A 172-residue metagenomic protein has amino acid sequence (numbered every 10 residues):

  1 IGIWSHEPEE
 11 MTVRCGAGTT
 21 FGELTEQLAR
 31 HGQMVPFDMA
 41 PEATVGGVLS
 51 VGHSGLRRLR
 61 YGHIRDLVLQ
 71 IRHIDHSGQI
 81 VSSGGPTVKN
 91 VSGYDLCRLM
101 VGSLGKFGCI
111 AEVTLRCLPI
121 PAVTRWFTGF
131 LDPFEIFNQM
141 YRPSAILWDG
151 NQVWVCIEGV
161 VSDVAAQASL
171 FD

Functional and structural regions predicted by a protein language model:
I1-M39, H53-P86, A122-T128: N-terminal glycine-rich flavin-associated loop
G47: Beta-strand-loop-alpha "switch" segments that mediate conformational coupling across diverse proteins
S50, L69-D172: C-terminal substrate-binding/cap subdomain adjacent to the FAD-binding core in PCMH-type and related FAD-linked
